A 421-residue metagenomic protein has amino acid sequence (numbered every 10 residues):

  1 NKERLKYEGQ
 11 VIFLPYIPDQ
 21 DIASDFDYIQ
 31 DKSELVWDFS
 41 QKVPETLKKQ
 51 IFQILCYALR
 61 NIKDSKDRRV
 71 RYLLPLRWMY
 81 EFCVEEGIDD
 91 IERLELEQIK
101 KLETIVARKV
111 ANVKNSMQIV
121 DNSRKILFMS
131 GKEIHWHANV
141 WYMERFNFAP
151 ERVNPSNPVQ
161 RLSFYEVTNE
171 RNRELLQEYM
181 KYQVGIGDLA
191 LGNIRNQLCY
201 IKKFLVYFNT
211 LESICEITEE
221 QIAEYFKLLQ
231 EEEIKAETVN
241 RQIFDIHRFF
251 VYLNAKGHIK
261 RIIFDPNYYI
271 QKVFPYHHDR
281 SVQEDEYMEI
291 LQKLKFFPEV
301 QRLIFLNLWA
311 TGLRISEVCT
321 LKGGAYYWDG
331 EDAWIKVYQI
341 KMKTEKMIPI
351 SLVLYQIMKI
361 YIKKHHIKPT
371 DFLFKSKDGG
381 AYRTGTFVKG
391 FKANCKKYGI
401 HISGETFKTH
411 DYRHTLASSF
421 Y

Functional and structural regions predicted by a protein language model:
N1-I259, K293, L306: Charge-rich, intrinsically disordered N-terminal extensions that act as flexible nucleic-acid engagement or regulatory
D25, Y142-V167, E232, I259-L291 (+2 more regions): Flexible interdomain linker/hinge and immediately adjacent N-terminus of the catalytic tyrosine-recombinase domain
C83, T311, V388-Y421: Short, basic (Lys/Arg/His-rich) helix/loop patches that form interaction surfaces in the mid-to-C-terminal regions
I194, I304-F305, S316-L321: Alpha-helix N-cap/helix-start motif at helix boundaries, enriched for small hydrophobics
D285-I315, R413: Basic, Lys/Arg- and aromatic-enriched nucleic-acid-binding interface segment
E289-L291, W328-I335, G385-G390: Catalytic cores of nucleotide-enabled group-transfer and carboxylate-activating enzymes in metabolic and assembly-line
T311, L321-K359: Conserved tyrosine-mediated DNA breakage-rejoining catalytic core shared by Y-recombinases
S351-G404: Active-site/catalytic core of tyrosine-dependent DNA strand-transfer enzymes
